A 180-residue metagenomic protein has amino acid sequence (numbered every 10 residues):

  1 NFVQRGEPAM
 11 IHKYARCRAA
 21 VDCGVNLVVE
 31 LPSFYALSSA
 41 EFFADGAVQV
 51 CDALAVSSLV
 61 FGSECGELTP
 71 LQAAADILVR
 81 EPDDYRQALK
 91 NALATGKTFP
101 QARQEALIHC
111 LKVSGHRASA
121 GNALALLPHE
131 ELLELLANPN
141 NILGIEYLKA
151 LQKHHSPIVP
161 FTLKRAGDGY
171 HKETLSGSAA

Functional and structural regions predicted by a protein language model:
N1-R16: N-terminal catalytic cores of NTP/NDP-binding nucleotidyl/phosphoryl-transfer enzymes
A9-K13, V21, A40, A44: Generic structural signal for well-ordered secondary structure
A15-A19, Y147: Short, solvent-exposed amphipathic alpha-helices that sit in or adjacent to ligand/effector-binding or catalytic
R18-P32: A glycine-rich helix N-cap at a beta->alpha junction
E30-A180: Active-site cores that bind ATP or allylic diphosphates and position pyrophosphate for catalysis
